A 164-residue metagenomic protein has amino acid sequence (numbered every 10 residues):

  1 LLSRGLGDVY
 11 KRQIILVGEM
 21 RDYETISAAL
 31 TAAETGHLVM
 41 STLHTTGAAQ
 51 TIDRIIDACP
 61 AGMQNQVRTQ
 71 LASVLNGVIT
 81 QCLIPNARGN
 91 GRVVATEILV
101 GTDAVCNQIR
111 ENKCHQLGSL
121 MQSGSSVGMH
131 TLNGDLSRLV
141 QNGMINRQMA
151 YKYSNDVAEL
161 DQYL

Functional and structural regions predicted by a protein language model:
L1, E24, T131: Short, conserved clusters of charged catalytic residues that mark active-site and nucleotide-handling motifs
L1-Y10: Single conserved hydrophobic/aromatic residue that forms the stacking wall/gate of nucleotide- or nucleobase-binding
G5, A28, A150: Conserved sugar-transfer catalytic core signal across GT-A, GT-B, and GT-C glycosyltransferases
G5, T51, D135-L136: Hydrophobic alpha-helical segments typical of transmembrane helices and their membrane-interface/capping positions
D8, A33-E34, V140: Conserved ATPase "switch" residues in P-loop NTPase domains
D8, I26-S27, Y163: Outer-membrane beta-barrel domain signature
R12-L83, K113: Conserved P-loop NTPase nucleotide-binding/switch module
V74-L164: Conserved P-loop NTPase
